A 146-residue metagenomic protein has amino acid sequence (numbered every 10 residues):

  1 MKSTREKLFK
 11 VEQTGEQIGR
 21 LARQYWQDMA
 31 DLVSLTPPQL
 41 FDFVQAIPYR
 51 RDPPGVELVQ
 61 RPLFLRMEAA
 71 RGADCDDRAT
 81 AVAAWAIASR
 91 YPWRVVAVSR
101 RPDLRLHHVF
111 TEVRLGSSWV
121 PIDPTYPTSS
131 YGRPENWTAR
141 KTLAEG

Functional and structural regions predicted by a protein language model:
M1-G146: A structural boundary/capping signal
